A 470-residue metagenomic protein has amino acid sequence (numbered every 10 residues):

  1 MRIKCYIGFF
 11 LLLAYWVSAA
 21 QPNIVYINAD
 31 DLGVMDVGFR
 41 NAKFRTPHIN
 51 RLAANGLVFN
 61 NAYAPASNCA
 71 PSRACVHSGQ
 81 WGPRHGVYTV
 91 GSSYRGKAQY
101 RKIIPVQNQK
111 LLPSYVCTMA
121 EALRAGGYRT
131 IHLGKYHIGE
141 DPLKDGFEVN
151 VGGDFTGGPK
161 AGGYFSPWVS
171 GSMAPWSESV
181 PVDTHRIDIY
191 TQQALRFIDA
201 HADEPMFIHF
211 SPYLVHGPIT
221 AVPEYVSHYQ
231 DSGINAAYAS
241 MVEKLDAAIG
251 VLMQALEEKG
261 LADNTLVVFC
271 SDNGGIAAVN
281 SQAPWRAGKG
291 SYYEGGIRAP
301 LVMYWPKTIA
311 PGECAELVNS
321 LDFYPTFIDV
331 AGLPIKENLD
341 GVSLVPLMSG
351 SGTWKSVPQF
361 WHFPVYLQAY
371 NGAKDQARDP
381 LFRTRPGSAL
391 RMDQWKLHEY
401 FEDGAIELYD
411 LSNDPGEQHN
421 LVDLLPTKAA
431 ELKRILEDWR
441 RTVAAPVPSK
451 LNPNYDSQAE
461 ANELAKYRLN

Functional and structural regions predicted by a protein language model:
A20-P22, A29, V34, V58 (+3 more regions): Long, internal low-complexity/basic segments
Q21-V25, N55-N60, A125-T130, E148 (+4 more regions): Loop/turn elements at helix/coil->beta-strand transitions in domains of secreted/extracellular proteins
N41-A74, G79-R84, R129-I131, N150-D154: Short, structured active-site-proximal loop/turn typified by the sulfatase FGly-forming signature C/S-X-P-X-R
A42-T46, Y63-N68, Y94, V106-C117 (+8 more regions): A short beta-strand-to-alpha-helix junction
T89-R129, Y136-I208, P212-E224, A239 (+1 more regions): Formylglycine-dependent
P142-G146, G153, P218-A221, Q254-T308 (+1 more regions): Histidine-centered active-site microenvironments of extracellular/periplasmic hydrolases and transferases
T191-H201, Y225-N264: A long, amphipathic alpha-helix that forms part of the scaffold/cap immediately adjacent to metal-dependent active
G275-N280, A287-Y292, I309-A310, E316 (+2 more regions): C-terminal cap/loop subdomain of S1 sulfatases and analogous C-terminal strand-loop tails that border
